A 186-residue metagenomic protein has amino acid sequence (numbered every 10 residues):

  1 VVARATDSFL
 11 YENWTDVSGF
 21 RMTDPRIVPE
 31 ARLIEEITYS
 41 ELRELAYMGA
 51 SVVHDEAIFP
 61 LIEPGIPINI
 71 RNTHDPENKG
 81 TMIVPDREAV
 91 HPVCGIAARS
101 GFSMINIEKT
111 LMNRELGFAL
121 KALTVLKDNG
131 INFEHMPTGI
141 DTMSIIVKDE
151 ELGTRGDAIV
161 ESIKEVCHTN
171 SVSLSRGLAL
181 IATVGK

Functional and structural regions predicted by a protein language model:
V1-K186: C-terminal catalytic "cap/lid" subdomain
